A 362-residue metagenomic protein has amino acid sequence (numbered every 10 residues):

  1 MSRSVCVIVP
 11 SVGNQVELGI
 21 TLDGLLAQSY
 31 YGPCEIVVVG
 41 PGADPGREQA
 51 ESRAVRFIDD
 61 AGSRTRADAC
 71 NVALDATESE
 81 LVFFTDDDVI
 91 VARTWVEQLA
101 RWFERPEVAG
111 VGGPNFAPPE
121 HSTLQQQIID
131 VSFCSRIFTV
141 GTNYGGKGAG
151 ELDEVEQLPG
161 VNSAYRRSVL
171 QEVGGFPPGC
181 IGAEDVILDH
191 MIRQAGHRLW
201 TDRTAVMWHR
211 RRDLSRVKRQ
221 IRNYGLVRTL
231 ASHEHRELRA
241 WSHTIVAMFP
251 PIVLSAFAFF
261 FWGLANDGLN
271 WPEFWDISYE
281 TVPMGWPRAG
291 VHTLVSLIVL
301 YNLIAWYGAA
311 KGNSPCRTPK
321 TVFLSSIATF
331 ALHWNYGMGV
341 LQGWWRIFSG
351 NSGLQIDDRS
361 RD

Functional and structural regions predicted by a protein language model:
M1-G24: N-proximal low-complexity "stem/linker" segments adjacent to membrane-targeting elements
D23-P33: Short, acidic, metal-binding catalytic loop of nucleotide-sugar glycosyltransferases
D60-T77, A149, D153: Glycine-rich, basic loop-to-helix element that forms the pyrophosphate-binding segment of sugar-nucleotide handling
V82: Short aromatic/hydrophobic "clamp" motif used to bind/position activated sugar donors
T94-Q127, V131: Conserved donor NDP-sugar-binding/catalytic core segment of glycosyltransferases
G113-N115, V131-V155, E234: Short, flexible, basic/aromatic active-site loop/helix in glycosyltransferases
A117-P119, Q171, P177-R239: Catalytic donor/gating beta->alpha subdomain of glycosyltransferases that bind UDP-sugars
W208-L332, G337-Q342, R346-F348, Q355-D362: Active-site-adjacent helix/loop segment of glycosyltransferases that harbors family-specific signature motifs
